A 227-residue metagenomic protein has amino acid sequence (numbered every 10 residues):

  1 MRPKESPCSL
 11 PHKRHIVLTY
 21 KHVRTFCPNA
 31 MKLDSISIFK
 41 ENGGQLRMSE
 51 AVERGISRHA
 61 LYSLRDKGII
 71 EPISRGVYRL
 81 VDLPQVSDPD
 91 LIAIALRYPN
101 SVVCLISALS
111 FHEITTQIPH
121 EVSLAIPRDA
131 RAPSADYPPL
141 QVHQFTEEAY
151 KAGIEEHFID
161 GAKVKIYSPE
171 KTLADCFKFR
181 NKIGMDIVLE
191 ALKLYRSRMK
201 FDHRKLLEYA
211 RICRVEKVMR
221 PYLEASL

Functional and structural regions predicted by a protein language model:
M1-M31: Short, intrinsically disordered or compositionally biased N-terminal tails of bacterial proteins
M1-R2, L18, M31, I70 (+4 more regions): Alpha-helical protein-protein interaction elements
P7, I36-F39: Short helix-onset patch at the extreme N-terminus, typifying the N->h transition of secretory signal peptides
M31-L33, E170: Short, leucine-enriched amphipathic alpha-helices that occur as contiguous helical runs
I38, Q45-E50, R54, R65 (+1 more regions): Nucleic-acid-binding surface
I69-R75: A short, conserved structural fragment
